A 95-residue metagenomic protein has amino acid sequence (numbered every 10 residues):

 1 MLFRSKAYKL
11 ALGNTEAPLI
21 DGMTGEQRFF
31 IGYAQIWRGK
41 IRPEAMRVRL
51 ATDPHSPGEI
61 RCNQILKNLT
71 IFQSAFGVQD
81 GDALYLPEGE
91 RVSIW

Functional and structural regions predicted by a protein language model:
M1-W95: Zinc-dependent metallohydrolase catalytic domains
